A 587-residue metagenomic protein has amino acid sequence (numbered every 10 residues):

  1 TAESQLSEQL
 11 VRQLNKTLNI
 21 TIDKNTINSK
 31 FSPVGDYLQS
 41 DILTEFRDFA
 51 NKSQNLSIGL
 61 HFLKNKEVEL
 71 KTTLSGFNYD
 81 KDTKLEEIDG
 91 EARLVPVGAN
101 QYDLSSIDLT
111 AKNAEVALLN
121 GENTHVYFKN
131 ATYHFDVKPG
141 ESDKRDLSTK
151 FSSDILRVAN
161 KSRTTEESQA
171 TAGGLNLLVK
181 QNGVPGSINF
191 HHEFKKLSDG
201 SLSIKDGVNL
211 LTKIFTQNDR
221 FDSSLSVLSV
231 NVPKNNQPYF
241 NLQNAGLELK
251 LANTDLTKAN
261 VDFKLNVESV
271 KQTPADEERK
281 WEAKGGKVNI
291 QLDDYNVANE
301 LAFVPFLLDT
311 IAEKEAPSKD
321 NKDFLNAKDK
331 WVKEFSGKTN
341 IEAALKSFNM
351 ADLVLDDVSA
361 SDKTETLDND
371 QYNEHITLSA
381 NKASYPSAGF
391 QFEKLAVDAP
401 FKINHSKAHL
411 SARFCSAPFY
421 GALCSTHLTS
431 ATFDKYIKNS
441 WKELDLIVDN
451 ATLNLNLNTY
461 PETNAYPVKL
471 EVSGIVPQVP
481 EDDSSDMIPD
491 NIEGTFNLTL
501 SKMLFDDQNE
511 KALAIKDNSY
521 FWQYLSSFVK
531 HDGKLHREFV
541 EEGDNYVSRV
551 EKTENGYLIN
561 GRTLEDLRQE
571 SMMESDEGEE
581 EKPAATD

Functional and structural regions predicted by a protein language model:
E3-D587: Glycine-rich, small/hydroxylated-residue low-complexity segments
